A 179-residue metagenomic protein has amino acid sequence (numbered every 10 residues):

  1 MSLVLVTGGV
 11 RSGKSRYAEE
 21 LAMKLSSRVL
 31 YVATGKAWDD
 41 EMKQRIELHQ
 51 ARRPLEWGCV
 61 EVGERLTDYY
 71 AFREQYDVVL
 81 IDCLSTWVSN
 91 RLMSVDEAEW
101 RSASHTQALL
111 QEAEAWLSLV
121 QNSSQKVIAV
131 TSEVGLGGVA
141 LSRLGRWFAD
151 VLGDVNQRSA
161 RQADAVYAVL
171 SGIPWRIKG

Functional and structural regions predicted by a protein language model:
S2-R73: Conserved P-loop
L5, L80, I128-V130: Structural motif
A18, H49, L80, S132 (+1 more regions): Residue-level signal for inorganic ion chemistry
V29, V79, V166-A168: Short, well-ordered beta-strand core segments
L48-Q50, Y76, A98, R146-W147: Short, hinge-like loop/turn segments at secondary-structure boundaries
E56-A108: Helix-adjacent hinge/juxtasegments
S89-G179: Replace "adjacent to P-loop NTPase cores in ATP/GTP-dependent enzymes" with "adjacent to NTP-binding cores
